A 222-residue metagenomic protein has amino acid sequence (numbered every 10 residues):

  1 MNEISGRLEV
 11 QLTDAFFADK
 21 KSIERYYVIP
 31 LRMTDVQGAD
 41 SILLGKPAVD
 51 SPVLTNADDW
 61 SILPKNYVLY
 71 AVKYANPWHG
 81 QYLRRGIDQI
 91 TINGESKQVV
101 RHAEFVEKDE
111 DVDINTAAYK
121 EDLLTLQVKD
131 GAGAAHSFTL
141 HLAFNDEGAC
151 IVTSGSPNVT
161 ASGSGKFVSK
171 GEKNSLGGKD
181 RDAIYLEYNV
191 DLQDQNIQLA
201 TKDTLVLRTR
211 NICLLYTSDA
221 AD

Functional and structural regions predicted by a protein language model:
M1-G6: Short proline/glycine- and polar residue-rich coil/turn motifs
L8-F16, K21-V36: Contiguous beta-strand segments of beta-sheet-rich domains
G38-L63: Beta-sandwich strand segments
Y70-Y74: Interdomain boundary/hinge segments at the C-termini of tandem beta-sandwich modules
P77-G94: Tryptophan-anchored aromatic micro-motifs
L124-K202: Contiguous, well-ordered beta-strand patches that form the walls/edges of small beta-barrel/beta-sandwich domains
Y216-D222: Conserved small/polar residues in nucleotide/adenosyl-binding loops
